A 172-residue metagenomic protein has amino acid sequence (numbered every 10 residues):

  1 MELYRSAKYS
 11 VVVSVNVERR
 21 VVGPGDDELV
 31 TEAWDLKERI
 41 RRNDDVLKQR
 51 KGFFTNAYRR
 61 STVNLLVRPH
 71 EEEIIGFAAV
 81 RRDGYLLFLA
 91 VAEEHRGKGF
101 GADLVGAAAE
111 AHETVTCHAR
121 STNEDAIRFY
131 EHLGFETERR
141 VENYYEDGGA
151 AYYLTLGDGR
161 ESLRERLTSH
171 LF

Functional and structural regions predicted by a protein language model:
M1-T31, E161-F172: Conserved N-terminal entry element of GNAT/NAT acetyltransferase domains
R20-R96, A102-A107, L167-L171: Acetyl-CoA-dependent GNAT
I75-G76, R139-E142: A structural microfeature
Y85, A90, T116-H118, Y153: Conserved beta-strand segments that form the floor/walls of ligand-binding pockets within enzyme and binding domains
L104, N123-A126: Conserved short alpha-helix immediately C-terminal to the canonical SAM/SAH-binding motif I of Rossmann-like
E110-N123: Conserved GNAT acetyl-CoA-binding A-motif
R120-E124, N143-F172: C-terminal "cap" of GNAT-fold acetyltransferases
F129-Y130, F135: Conserved active-site tyrosine of GNAT-family acetyltransferases
